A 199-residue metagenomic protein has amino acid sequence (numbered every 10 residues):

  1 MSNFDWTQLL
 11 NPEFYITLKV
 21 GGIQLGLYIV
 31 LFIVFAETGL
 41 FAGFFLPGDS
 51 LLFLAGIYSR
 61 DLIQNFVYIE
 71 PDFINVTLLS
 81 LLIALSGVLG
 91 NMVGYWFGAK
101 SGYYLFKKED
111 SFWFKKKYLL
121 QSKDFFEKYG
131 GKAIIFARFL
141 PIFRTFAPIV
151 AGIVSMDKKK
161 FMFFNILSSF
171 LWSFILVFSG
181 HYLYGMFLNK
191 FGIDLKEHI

Functional and structural regions predicted by a protein language model:
M1-F32, I57-I149, I153-K160, Y184-I199: Membrane-interfacial helix-loop-helix
L31-F53, A137: Transmembrane alpha-helix interface/packing and boundary motifs in multi-pass membrane proteins, characterized by
A42, M92-W96, F174-V177: Membrane-embedded alpha-helical segments of multi-pass transporters/permeases
S86, L171-W172: MFS transmembrane alpha-helix packing/gate-lining sites
